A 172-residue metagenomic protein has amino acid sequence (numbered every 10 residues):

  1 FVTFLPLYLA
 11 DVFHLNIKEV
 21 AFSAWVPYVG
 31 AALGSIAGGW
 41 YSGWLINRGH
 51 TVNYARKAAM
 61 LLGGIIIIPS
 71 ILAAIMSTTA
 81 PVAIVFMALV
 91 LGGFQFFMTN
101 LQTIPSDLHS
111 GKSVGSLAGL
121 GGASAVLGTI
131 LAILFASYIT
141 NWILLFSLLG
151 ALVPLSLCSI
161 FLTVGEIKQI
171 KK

Functional and structural regions predicted by a protein language model:
F1-G38, V90, F94-Q102: Extracytoplasmic gate region of multi-pass secondary transporters
L9-A10, Y41-S42, I46, F135-N141: Interfacial helix-cap and linker-helix signal at transmembrane-aqueous boundaries of multi-pass secondary transporters
N16, N53-A58, A136-L152: A membrane-interface helix-boundary motif in multi-pass transporters
W25, V29, A88, G119-L127: Transmembrane alpha-helical cores of Major Facilitator Superfamily
S35, S106-T140: A late C-terminal transmembrane helix in Major Facilitator Superfamily
N53-N100: C-terminal transmembrane helical hairpin of 12-TM major facilitator-type secondary transporters
I68-M76, S147-K172: Multi-pass alpha-helical transporter architecture, strongest for 12-TM Major Facilitator/SLC carriers used
